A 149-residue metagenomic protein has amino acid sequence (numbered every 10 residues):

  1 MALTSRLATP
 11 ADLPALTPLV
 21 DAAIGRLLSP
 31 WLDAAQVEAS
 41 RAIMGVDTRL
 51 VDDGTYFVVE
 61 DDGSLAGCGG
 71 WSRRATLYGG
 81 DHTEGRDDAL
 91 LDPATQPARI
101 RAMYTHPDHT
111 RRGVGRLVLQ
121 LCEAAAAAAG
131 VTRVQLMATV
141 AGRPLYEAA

Functional and structural regions predicted by a protein language model:
M1-P14: Conserved N-terminal entry element of GNAT/NAT acetyltransferase domains
D21-V46: Conserved GNAT-fold acetyl-CoA-binding loop/helix
D47-D53: Short loop/turn motifs at secondary-structure junctions and domain boundaries
D53, E60, C68-T110, A125: Conserved acyl-donor/pantetheine-binding loop and adjacent beta-alpha core of acyl/acetyltransferases and related
H109, G113-L121: Conserved acetyl-CoA pyrophosphate-binding loop and the N-cap/start of the following alpha-helix in GNAT-like
T110, V134-L145: Conserved beta-strand-loop-alpha-helix junction that forms the acyl-donor binding cleft
L119, A126-T139: Conserved GNAT acetyl-CoA-binding A-motif
